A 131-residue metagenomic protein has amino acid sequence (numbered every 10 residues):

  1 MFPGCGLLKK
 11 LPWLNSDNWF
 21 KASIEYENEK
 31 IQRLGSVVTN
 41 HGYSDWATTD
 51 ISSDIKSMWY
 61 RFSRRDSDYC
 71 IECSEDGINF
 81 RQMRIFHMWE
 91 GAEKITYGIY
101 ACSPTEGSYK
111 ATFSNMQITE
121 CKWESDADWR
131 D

Functional and structural regions predicted by a protein language model:
M1-D131: Extracellular glycan-recognition regions
